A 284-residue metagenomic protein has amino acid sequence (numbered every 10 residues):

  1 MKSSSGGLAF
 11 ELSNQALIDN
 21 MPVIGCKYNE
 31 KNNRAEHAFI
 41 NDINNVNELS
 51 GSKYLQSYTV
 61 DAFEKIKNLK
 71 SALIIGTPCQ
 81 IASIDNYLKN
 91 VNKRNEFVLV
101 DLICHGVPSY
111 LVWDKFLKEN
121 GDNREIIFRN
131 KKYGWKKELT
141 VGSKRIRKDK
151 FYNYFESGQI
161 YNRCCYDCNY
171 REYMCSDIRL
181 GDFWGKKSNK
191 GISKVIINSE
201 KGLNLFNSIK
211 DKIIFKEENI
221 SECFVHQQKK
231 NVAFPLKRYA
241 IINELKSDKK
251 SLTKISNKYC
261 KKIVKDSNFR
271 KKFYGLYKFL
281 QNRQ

Functional and structural regions predicted by a protein language model:
M1-A16, V23-G25: N-terminal, charge-rich interaction modules
S5-G7, E30, I74-I84, G106-P108: Gly/Ser/Thr-rich loops at beta-strand to alpha-helix junctions that form or flank small-molecule/cofactor-binding
D19-P22, G121-Q284: Long, compositionally biased charged/polar accessory segments in the mid-to-C-terminal portions of proteins
V23, K70-G76, F97: Generic beta-sheet signal
N32-V60: Glycine-rich phosphate-binding "P-loop"
L49-K65, H105-E119: Active-site glycine-rich loop that binds ribose-phosphate moieties when present
N68, I81-N92: Short active-site loop/helix that positions an aromatic residue
N95-E119, I220-Q228: Short, flexible loop segments at boundaries between secondary-structure elements
